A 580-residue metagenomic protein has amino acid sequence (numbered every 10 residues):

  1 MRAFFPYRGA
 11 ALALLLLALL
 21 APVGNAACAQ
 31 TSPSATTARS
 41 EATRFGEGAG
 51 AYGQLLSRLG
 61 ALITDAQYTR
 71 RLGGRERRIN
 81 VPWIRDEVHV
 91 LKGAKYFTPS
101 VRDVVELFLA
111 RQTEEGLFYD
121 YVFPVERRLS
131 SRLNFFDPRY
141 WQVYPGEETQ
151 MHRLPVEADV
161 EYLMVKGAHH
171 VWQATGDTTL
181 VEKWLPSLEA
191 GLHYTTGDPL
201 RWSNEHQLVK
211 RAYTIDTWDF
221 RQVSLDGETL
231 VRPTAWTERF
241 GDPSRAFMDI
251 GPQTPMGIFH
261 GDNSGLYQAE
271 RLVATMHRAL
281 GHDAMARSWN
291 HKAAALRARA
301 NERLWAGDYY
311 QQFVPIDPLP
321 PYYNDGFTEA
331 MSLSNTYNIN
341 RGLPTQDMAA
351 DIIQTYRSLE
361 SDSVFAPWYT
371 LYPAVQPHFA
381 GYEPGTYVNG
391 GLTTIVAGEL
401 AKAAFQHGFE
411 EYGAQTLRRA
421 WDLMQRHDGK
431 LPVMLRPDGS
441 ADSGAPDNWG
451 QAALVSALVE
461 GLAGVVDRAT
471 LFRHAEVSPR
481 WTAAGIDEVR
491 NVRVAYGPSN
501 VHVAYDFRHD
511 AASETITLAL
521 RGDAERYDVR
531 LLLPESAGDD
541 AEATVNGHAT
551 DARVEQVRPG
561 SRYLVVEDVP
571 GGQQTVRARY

Functional and structural regions predicted by a protein language model:
M1-Y7: N-terminal secretory signal peptides that target proteins for export/translocation
A10-P22: Bacterial N-terminal signal peptides
A26-A29: Boundary at the C-terminal end of the N-terminal hydrophobic targeting segment
P33-D65, E76-R85, Y119-V122, T196-Y213 (+8 more regions): Catalytic cores of carbohydrate-active enzymes
N80-T229, F259-N263, Y267, G390-A401 (+3 more regions): Aromatic-rich carbohydrate-recognition surfaces in CAZymes
A330-L333, L392-A397, D510, L520: Generic helix N-cap/helix-start motif at coil->alpha-helix transitions
W368-G381, T386, E488-N500: Generic long, charged, amphipathic alpha-helical segments
E399-Y580: Non-catalytic C-terminal accessory modules of carbohydrate-active enzymes
